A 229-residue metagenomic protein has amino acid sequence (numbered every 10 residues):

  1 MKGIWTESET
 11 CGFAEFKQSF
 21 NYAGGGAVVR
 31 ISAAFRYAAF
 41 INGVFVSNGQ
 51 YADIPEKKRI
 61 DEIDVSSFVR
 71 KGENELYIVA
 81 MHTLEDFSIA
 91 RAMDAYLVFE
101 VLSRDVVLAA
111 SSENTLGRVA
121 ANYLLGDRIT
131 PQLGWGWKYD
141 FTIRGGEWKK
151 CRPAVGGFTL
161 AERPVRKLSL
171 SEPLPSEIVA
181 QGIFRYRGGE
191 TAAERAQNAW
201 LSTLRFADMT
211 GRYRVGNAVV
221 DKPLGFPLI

Functional and structural regions predicted by a protein language model:
M1-S47, R59-I63, F68-A161, V220-I229: Beta-strand-rich recognition domains
N42, P55-E56, S202: Generic secretory/membrane-interface signal
S47-P55: A short acidic/small-residue loop/turn micro-motif
E162-I229: Edge strands and adjacent loops of beta-rich recognition modules
